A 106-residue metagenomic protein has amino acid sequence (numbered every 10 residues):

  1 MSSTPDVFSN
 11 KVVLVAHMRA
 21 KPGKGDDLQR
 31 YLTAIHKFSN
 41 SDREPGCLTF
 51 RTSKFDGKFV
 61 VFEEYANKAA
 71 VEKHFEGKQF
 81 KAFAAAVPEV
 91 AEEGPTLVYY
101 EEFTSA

Functional and structural regions predicted by a protein language model:
M1-K11, C47-G57, F83-A106: Glycine-rich beta-strand-turn "strand-cap" elements at beta-sheet edges
V12-R19, L48-F75: Short, well-ordered beta-strand segments in beta-rich or mixed alpha/beta enzyme and ligand-binding folds
A16, G77-K78, T104-A106: Short flexible/disordered coil segments
R19-R30: Short, surface-exposed ligand-recognition loops at beta-strand->loop->(often short) alpha-helix junctions that present
P22-K24, A69, F103: Residues that cap or initiate secondary-structure elements
K24, G57, Q79: Short phosphate-engaging motifs
A34-L48, E64-V98: An amphipathic, aromatic/His-enriched active-site/gating alpha helix that lines ligand/cofactor pockets
